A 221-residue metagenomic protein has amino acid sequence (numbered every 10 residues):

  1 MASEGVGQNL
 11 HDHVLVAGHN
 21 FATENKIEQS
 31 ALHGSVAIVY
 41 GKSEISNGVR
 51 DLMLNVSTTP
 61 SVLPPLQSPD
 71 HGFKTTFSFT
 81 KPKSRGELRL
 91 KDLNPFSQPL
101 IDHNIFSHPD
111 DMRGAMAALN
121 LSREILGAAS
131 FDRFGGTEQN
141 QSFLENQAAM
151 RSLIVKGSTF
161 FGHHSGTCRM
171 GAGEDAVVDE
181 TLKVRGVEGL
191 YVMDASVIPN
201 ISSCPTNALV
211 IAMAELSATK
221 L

Functional and structural regions predicted by a protein language model:
M1-T80, E124-A129, A148, S152 (+2 more regions): Mid-to-C-terminal "cap/lid" subdomains and adjacent gly/pro-rich loops that border and regulate access to redox
S3-E4, L93, A195-S196: Active-site-proximal beta-strand/loop segments in catalytic clefts of secreted hydrolases
N55-S57, S130-S202, N207: A glycine-rich dinucleotide-binding beta-alpha-beta segment and adjacent secondary-structure elements that constitute
S57-P64, D70-G135: C-terminal segments that line or cap access tunnels to active or ligand-binding sites in enzymes and enzyme-associated
P109-R113, I201-A208, A212: Short, conserved micro-motifs enriched in small and acidic residues
V210-L221: An active-site-proximal "capping" alpha-helix that borders the catalytic cofactor pocket
